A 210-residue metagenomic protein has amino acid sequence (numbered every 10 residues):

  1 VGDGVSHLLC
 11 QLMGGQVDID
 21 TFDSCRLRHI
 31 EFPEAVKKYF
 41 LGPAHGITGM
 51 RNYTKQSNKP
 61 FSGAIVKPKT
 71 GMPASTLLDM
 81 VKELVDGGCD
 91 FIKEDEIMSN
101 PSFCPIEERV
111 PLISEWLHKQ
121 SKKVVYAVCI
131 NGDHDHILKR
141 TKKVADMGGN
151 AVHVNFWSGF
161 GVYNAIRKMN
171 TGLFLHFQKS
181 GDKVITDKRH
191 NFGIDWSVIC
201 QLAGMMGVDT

Functional and structural regions predicted by a protein language model:
V1-D86: N-terminal capping/small domains of soluble enzymes
L27, S57-F61, G87, K122-V124 (+2 more regions): Short coil/turn connectors at secondary-structure junctions
P43-Y53, M98-L117, H134-K139, F156-G172: Active-site-adjacent beta->alpha loops and helix N-cap segments on the catalytic face of soluble alpha/beta enzymes
P60-K67, I92-E94, V124-I130, V152-V154 (+2 more regions): Hydrophobic faces of well-ordered beta-strands that scaffold small-molecule active sites in alpha/beta enzyme cores
P60-L78, V125-H136, S180-I194: Active-site mouth loops of central-metabolism enzymes
T76-G87, R109-K119, V162-M169, I194-G204: Structured alpha-helical segments in the cores of large, soluble enzyme domains
K139-K142, M147-T210: Catalytic alpha/beta core domains of metabolic enzymes, predominantly
